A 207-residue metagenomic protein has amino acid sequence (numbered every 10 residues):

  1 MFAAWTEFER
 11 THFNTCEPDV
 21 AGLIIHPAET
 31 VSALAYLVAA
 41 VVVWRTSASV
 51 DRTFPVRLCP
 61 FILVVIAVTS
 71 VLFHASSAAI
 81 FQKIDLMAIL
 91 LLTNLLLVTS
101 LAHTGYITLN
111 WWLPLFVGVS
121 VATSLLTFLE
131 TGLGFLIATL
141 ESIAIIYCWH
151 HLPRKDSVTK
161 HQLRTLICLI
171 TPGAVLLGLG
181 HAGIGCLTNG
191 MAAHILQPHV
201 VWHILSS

Functional and structural regions predicted by a protein language model:
M1-S207: Multi-pass alpha-helical transmembrane bundles in non-GPCR membrane proteins that perform intramembrane catalysis
